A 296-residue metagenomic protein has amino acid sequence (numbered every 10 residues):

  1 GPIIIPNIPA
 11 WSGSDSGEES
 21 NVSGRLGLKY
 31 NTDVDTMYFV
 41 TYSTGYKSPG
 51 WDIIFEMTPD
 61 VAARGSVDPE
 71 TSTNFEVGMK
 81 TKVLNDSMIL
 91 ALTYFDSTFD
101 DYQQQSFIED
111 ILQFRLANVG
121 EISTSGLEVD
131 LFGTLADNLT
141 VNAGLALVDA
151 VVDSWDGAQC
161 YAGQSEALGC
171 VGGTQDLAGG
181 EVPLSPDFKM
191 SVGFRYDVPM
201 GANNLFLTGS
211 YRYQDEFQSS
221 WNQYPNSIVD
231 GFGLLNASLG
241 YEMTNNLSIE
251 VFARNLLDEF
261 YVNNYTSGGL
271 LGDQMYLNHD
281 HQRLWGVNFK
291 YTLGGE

Functional and structural regions predicted by a protein language model:
G1-S16, W51-S66, Q104-A117, D153-G179 (+2 more regions): Solvent-exposed loop segments that connect transmembrane elements
E18, L26-Y30, V77-T81, V129-G133 (+5 more regions): Residues on the lipid-exposed face of transmembrane beta-strands in outer-membrane beta-barrel proteins
E18, V22, Y30-V34, T71 (+11 more regions): Outer-membrane beta-barrel strand-turn architecture
N21-G24, S72-G78, I122-D130, N138 (+3 more regions): Transmembrane beta-barrel architecture of outer-membrane proteins
N31-K47, S66-T134, T140, A146 (+1 more regions): Membrane-embedded beta-barrel scaffold of Gram-negative outer-membrane proteins
V34-T36, D86-M88, D137-L139, F188-M190 (+4 more regions): Outer-envelope beta-barrel architecture signal
A91, D96-T98, A117-W221, K290-G295: Gram-negative outer-membrane beta-barrel transporters
T98, V141, G201, R212-W221 (+1 more regions): C-terminal beta-signal and adjacent terminal beta-strands/loops of Gram-negative outer-membrane beta-barrel proteins
